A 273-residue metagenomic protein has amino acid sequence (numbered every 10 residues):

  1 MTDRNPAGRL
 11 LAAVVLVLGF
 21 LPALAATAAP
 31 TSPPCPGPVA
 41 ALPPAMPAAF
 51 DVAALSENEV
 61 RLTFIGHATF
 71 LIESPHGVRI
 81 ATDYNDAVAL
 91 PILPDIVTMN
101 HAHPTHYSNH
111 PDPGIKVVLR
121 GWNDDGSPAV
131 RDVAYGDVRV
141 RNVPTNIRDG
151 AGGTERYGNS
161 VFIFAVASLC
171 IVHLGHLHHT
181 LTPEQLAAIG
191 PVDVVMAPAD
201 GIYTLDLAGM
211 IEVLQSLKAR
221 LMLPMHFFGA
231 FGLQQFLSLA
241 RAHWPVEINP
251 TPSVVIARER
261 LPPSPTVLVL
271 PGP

Functional and structural regions predicted by a protein language model:
T2-V14: Bacterial N-terminal signal peptides that target proteins for export
L11-A23: Bacterial N-terminal signal peptides
L18, L62, G152-T154: Generic marker of residues within folded, mature protein domains
L24-R148, L169-L174, D193-A197, A230 (+2 more regions): Metallo-beta-lactamase
L93, L217-K218: Short, structured coil segments at secondary-structure junctions
I147-L217, F228-Q235, L239: Active-site-proximal loop/helix segments of hydrolase catalytic cores
M222: Residue-level signal for inorganic ion chemistry
